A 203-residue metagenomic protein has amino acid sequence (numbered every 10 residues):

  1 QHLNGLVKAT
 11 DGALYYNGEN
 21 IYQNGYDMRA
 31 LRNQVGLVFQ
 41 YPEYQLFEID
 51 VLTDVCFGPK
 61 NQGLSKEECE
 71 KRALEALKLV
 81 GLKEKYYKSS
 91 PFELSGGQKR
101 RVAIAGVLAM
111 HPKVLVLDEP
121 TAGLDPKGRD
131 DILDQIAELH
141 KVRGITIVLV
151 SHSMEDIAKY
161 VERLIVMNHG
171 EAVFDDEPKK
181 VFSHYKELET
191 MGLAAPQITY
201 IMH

Functional and structural regions predicted by a protein language model:
N4: Helix-to-loop junction immediately C-terminal to a conserved catalytic motif
G12-Q23, L31: Conserved ABC transporter NBD signature motif
E67-K85: Conserved ABC ATPase "signature" region
S90-L94, Q98: Conserved ABC ATPase signature
H111: Conserved catalytic motifs of ABC-family nucleotide-binding domains
L115-D118: Catalytic Walker B motif of ABC-type/P-loop ATPase nucleotide-binding domains
H169-G170: Conserved ABC ATPase "signature" C-loop
